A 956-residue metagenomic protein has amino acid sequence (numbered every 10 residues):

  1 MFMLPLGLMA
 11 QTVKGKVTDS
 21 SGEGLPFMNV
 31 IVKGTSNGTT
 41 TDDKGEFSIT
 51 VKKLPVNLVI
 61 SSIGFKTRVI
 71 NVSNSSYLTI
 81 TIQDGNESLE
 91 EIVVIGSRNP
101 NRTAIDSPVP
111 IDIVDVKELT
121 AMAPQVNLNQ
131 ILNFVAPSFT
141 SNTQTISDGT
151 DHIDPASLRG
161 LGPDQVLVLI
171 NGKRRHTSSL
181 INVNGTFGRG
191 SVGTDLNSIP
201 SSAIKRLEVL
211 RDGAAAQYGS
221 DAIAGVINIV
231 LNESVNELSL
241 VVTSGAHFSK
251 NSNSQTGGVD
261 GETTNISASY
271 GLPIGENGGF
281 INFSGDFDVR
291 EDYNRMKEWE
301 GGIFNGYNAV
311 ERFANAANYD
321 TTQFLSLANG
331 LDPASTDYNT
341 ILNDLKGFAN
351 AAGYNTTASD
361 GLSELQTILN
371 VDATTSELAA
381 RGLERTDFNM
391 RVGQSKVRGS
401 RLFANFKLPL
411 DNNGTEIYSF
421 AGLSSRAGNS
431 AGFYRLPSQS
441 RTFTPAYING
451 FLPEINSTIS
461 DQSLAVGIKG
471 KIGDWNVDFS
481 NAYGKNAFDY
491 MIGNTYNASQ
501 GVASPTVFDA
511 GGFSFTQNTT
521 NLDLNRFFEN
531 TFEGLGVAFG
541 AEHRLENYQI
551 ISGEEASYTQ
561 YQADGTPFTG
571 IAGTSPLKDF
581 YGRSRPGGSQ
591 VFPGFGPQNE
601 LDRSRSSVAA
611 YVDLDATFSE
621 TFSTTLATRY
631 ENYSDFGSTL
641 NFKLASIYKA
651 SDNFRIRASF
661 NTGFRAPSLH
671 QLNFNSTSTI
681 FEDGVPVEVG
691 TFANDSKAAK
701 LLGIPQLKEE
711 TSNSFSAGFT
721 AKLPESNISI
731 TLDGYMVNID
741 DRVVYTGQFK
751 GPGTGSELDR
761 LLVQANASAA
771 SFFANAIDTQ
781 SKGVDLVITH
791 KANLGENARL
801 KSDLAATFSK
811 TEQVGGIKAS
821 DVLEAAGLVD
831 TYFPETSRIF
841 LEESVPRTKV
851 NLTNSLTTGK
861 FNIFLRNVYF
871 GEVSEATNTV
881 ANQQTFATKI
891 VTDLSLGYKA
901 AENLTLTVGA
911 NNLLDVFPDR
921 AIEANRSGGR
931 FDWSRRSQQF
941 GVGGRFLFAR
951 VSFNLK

Functional and structural regions predicted by a protein language model:
T18-E23, M28-K33, N57-F65, S73-A121: Short, acidic, small-residue-rich periplasmic hinge/interaction motif at the N-terminus of Gram-negative outer-membrane
F47-T50, K173-R211: Short acidic/polar hinge/loop motifs at secondary-structure boundaries that mediate gating or recognition
S48-T50, N129-S179: Extracytoplasmic beta-strand/coil segments of soluble accessory domains associated with Gram-negative outer-membrane
S76-Q83, L128-I131, A156, T194-N197 (+4 more regions): N-terminal periplasmic accessory domains that precede and gate Gram-negative outer-membrane beta-barrel machines
S178, I739, K810-Q813, V868-A876 (+1 more regions): C-terminal beta-signal and adjacent terminal beta-strands/loops of Gram-negative outer-membrane beta-barrel proteins
N232-S249, S254, L365, V371-A379 (+10 more regions): Surface-exposed extracellular loop regions of Gram-negative outer-membrane beta-barrel proteins
Y447, F451-V466, G470-K471, Y483 (+3 more regions): Outer-membrane beta-barrel transmembrane domain signature of Gram-negative proteins, especially the mid-to-C-terminal
F539, G734-T877: Gram-negative outer-membrane beta-barrel transporters
